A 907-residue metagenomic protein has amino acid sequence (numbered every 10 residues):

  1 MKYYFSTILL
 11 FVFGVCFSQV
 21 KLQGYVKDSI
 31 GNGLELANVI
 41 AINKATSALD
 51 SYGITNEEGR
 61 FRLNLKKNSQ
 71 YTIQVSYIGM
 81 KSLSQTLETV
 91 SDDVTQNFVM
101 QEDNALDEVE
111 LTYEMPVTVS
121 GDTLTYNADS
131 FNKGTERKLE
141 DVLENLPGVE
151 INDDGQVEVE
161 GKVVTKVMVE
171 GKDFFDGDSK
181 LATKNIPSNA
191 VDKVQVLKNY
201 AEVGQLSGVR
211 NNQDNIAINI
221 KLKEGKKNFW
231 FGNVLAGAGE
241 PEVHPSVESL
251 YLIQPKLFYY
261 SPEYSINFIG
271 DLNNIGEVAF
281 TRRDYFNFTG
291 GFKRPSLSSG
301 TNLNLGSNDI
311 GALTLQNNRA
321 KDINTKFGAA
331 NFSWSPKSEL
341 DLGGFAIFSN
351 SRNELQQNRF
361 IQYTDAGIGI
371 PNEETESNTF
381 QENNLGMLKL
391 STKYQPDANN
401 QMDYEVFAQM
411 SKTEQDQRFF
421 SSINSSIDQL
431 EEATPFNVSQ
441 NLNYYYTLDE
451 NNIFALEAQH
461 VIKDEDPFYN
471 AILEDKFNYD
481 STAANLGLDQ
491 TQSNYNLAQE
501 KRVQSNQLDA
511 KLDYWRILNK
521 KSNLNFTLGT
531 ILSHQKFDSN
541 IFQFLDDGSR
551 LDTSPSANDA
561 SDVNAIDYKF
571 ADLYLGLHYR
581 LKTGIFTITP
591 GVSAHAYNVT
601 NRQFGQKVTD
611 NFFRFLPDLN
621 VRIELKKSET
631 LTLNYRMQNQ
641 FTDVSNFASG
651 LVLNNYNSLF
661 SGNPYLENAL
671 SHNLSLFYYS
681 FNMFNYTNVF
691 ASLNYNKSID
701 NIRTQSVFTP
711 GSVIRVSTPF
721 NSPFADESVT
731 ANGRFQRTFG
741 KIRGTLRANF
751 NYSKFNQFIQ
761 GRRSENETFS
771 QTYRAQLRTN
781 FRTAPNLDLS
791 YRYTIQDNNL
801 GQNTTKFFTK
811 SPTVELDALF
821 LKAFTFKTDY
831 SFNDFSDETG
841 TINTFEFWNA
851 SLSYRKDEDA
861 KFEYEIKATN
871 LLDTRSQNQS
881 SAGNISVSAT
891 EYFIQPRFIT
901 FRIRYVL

Functional and structural regions predicted by a protein language model:
Q19, Y25, G31, E58-R60 (+18 more regions): Membrane-proximal, glycine/serine-rich, low-complexity loop/turn segments characteristic of large bacterial
I30-K44: Short, ordered, surface-exposed loop/turn motifs in non-cytosolic proteins
I42-A48, Q70-T86: A short, solvent-exposed loop/turn motif at the edges and junctions of modular extracellular/periplasmic domains
A45-R60: Short, acidic Ser/Thr/Gly-rich low-complexity loop/linker segments typical of extracellular and cell-surface proteins
P245-V247, A320-D322, T379-E382, D428-T434 (+10 more regions): Replace "Gram-negative outer membrane beta-barrel proteins" with "bacterial and organellar outer membrane beta-barrel
E376, S554-V563, E667, Y686 (+2 more regions): Outer membrane beta-barrel strand-and-loop segments of large Gram-negative receptors, especially TonB-dependent
F380-L385, K389, L497-T589, Q603-Q606 (+4 more regions): Outer-membrane beta-barrel transmembrane domain signature of Gram-negative proteins, especially the mid-to-C-terminal
T772-Y793, T805-L907: Conserved C-terminal beta-signal and adjacent last beta-strands/turns of outer-membrane beta-barrel proteins
